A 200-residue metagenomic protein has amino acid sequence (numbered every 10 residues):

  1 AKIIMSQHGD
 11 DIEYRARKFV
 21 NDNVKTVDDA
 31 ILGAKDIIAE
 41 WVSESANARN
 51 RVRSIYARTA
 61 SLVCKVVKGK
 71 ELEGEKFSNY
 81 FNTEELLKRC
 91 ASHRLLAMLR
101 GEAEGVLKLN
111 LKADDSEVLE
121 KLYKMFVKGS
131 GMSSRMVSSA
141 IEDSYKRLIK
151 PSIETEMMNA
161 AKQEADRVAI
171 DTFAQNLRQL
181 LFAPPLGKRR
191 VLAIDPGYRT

Functional and structural regions predicted by a protein language model:
A1-L186, R190-L192, R199-T200: Duplex nucleic acid-engaging cores and interfaces of nucleic-acid transaction enzymes
